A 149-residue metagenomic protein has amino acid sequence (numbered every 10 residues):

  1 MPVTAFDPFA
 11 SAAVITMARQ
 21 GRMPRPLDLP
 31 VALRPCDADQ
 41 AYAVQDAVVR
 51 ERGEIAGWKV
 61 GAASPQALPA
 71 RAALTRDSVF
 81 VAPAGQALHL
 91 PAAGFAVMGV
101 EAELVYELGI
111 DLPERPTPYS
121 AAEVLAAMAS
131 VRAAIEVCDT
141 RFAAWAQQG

Functional and structural regions predicted by a protein language model:
P2-G149: Catalytic-core "active-site belt" of small-molecule-metabolizing enzymes, emphasizing His/Asp/Glu-rich regions
